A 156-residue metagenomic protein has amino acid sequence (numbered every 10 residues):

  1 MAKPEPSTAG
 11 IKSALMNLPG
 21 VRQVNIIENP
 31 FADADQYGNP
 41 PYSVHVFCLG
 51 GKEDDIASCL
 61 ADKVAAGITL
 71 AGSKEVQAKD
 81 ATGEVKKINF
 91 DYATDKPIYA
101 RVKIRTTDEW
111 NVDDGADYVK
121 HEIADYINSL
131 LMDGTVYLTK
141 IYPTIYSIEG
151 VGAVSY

Functional and structural regions predicted by a protein language model:
A2-G134: Carbohydrate-recognition loop of C-type lectin domains
G20-V21, G134-Y156: Short loop/turn elements at secondary-structure junctions
